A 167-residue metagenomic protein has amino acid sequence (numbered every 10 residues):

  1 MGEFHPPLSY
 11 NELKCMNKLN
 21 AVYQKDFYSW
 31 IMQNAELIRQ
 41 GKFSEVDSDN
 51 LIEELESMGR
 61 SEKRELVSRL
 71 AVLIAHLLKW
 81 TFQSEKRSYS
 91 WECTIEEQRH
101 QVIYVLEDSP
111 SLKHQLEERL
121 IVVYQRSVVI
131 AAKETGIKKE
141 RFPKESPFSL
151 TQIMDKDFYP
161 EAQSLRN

Functional and structural regions predicted by a protein language model:
G2-N167: Surface/interface-facing alpha-helical segments and adjacent flexible terminal/loop regions used for partner/assembly
